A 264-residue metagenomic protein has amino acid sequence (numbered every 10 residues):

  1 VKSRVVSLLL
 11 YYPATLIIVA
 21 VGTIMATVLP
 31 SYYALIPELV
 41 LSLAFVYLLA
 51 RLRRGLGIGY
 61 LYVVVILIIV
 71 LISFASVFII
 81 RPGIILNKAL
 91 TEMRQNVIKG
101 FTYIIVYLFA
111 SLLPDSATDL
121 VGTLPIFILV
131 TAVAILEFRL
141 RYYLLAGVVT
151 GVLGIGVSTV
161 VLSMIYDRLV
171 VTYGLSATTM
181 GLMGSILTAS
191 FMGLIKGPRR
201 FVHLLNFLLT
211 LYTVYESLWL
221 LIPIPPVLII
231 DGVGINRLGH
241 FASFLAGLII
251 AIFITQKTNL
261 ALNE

Functional and structural regions predicted by a protein language model:
S3-N263: A detector for small-residue-rich transmembrane helices and their helix-helix packing motifs
